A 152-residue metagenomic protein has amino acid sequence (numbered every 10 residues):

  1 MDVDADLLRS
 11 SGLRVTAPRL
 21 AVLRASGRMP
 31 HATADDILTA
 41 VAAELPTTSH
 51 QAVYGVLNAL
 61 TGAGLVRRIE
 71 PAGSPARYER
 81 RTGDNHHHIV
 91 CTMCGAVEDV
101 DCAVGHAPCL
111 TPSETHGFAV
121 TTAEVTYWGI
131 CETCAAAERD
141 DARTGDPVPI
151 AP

Functional and structural regions predicted by a protein language model:
M1-S11: Short, Lys/Arg-enriched N-terminal segment that forms or immediately precedes the first helix of a structured domain
V15-A17, R28-T33: Short capping segments at the starts of secondary-structure elements
L20-A25: Pre-recognition alpha-helix immediately N-terminal to the DNA-recognition helix within helix-turn-helix or winged-helix
G27, A42-P46: Alpha-solenoid HEAT/Armadillo repeat architecture
A32-V41: Short acidic, hydrophobic short linear motifs in intrinsically disordered regions
V53-A63: Basic amphipathic alpha-helical segments that dock to polyanions
L65-P152: Non-DNA-binding regulatory cores of transcription-related proteins, predominantly C-terminal effector-binding
